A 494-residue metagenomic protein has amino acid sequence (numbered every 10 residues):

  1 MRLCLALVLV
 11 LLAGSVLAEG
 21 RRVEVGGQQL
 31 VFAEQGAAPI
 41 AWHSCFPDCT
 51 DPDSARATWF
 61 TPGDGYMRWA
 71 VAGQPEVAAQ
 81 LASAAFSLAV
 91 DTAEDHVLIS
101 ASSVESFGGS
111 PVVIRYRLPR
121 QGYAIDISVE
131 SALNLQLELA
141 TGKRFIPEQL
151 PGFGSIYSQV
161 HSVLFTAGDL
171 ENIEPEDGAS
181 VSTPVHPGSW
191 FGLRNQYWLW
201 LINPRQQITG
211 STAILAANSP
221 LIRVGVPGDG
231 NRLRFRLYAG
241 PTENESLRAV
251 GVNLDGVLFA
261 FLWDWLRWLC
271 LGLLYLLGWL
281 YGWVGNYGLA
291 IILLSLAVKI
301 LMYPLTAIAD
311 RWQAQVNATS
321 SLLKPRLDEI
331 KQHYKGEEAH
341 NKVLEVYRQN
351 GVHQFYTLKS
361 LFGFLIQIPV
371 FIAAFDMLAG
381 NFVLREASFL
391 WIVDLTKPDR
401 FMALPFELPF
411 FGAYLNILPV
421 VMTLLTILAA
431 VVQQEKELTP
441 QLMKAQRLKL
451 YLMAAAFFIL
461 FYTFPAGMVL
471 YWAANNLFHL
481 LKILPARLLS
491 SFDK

Functional and structural regions predicted by a protein language model:
M1-V8: Sec-dependent signal peptide recognition, specifically the positively charged N-region followed immediately by
A13-S15: N-terminal signal peptide c-region/cleavage motif recognized by signal peptidases
A18-E19: Boundary of Sec targeting at the N-terminus
R22-G256: Soluble non-transmembrane domains of integral membrane proteins
F32, I127-V129, G142, E148 (+4 more regions): Helix-loop-helix
